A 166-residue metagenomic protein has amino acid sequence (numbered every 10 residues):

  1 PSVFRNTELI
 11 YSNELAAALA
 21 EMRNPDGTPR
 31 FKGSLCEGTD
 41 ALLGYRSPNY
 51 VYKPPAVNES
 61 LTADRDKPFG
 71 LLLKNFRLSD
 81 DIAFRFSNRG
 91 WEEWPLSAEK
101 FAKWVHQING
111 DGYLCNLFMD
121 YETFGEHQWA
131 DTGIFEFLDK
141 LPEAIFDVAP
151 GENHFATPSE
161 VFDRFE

Functional and structural regions predicted by a protein language model:
P1, A20-G70: Acidic, His- and aromatic-enriched active-site or binding-groove loops in soluble protein domains that engage sugars
P1-A18: A conserved hydrophobic secondary-structure block that centers on an alpha-helix together with its immediately flanking
S2-V3, T7, R23, Y113 (+1 more regions): Generic hydrophobic/packing signal
R5-L9, C36-G38, L73-K74, D120: Short His-Asn-centered micro-motif
N13, L43, D163-F165: Generic structural signal for helix capping and beta-alpha/helix-loop junctions
E14-L19, R46, W129: Short acidic, glycine/serine/threonine-rich loops at helix termini
L19-N24, F135-D139: Short, electropositive alpha-helical surface patch
Y50-D81, N88-E92, L96-E166: Active-site and substrate-binding clefts of carbohydrate-active enzymes
